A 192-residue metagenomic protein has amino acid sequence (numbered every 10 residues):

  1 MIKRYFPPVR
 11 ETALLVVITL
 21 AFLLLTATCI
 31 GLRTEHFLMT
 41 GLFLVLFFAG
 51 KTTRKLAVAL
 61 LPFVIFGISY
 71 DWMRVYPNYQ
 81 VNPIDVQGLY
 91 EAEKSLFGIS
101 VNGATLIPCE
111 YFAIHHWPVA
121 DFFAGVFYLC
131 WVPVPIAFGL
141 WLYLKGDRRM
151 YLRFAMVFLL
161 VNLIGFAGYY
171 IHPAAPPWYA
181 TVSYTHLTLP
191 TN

Functional and structural regions predicted by a protein language model:
M1-L15: N-terminal membrane topogenic signal
L24-T34, A49-K55: Short, hydrophobic transmembrane alpha-helix segments
F37-M39, F127-G139: Hydrophobic alpha-helical transmembrane segments
V45-R54, W141-R148: Structural signal for the C-terminal ends of transmembrane alpha-helices and the immediately following loop
L56-L129: Intramembrane catalytic core of multi-pass membrane enzymes that act on lipidic substrates
L60, I136-I171: Interfacial segments of alpha-helical transmembrane regions
W72-Q80, N162-Y184: Transmembrane alpha-helix/helix-exit interface in multi-pass inner-membrane proteins
T185-T191: Conserved small/polar residues in nucleotide/adenosyl-binding loops
